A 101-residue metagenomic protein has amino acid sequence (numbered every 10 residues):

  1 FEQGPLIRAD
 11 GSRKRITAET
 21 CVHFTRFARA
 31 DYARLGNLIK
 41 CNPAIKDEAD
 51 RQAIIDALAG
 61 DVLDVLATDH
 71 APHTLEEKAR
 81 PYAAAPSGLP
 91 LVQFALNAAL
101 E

Functional and structural regions predicted by a protein language model:
F1-L66: Histidine/acidic residue-rich metal-binding segments in metalloenzymes
L38, V65, A71-E101: His/Asp/Glu-enriched, well-ordered alpha-helical/loop segment that forms or immediately abuts the divalent-metal
